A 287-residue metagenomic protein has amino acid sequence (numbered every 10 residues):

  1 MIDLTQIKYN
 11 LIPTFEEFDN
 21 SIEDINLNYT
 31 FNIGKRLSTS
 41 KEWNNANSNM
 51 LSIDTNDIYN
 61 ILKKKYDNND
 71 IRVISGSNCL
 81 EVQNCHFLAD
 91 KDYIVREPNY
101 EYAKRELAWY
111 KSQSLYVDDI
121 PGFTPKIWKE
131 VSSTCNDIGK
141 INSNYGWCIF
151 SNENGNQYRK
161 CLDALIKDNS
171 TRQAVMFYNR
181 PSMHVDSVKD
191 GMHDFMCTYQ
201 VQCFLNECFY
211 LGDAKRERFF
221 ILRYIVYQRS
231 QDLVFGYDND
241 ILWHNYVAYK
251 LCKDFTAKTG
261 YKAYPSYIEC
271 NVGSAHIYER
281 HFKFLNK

Functional and structural regions predicted by a protein language model:
I2-K287: Terminal, non-catalytic protein-protein interaction segments that mediate quaternary/complex assembly
